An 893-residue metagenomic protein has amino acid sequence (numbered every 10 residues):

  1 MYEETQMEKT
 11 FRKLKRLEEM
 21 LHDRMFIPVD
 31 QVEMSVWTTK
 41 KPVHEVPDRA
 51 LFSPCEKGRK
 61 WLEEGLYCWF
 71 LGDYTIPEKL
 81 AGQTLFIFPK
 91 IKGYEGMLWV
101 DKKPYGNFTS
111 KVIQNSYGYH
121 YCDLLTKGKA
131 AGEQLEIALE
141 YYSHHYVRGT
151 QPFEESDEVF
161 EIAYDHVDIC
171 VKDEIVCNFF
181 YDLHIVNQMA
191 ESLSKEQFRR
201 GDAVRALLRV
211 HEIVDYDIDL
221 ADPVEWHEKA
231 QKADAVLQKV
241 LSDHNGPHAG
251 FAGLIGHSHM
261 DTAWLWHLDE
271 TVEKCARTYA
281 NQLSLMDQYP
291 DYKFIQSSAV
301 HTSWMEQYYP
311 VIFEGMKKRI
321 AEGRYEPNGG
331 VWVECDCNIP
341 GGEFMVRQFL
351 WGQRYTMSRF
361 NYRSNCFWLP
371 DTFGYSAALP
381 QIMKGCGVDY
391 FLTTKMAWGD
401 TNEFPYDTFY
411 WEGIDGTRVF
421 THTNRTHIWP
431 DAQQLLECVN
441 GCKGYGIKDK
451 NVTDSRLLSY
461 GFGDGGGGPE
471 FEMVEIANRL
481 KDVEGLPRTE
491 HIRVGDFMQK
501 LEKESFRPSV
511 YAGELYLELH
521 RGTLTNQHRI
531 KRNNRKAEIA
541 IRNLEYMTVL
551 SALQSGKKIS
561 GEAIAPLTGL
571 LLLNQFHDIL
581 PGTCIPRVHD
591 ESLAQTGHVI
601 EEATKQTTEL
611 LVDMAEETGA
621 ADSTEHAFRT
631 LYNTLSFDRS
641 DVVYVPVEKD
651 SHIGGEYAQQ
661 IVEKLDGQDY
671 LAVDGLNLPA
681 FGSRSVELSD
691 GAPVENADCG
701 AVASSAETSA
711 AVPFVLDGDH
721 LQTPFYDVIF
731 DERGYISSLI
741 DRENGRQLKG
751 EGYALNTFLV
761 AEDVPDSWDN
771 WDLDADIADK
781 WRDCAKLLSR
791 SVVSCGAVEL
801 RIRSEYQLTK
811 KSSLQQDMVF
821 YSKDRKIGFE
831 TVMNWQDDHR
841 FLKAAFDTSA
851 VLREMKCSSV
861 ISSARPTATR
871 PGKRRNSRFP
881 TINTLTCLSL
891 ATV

Functional and structural regions predicted by a protein language model:
M1-F11, D638, Q668, S689-N756 (+1 more regions): Beta-strand-rich N-terminal accessory domains
Y2-P47, I91-E95, Y105, K127-T630 (+5 more regions): Catalytic-domain carbohydrate-binding cleft regions of carbohydrate-active enzymes
V46-D48, F52-E56, G93, M97-C122 (+4 more regions): Solvent-exposed beta-strand/loop surfaces of large extracellular or lumenal domains
K60-K79: Short beta-strands within extracellular/lumenal beta-sheet-rich domains
Y74-I76, R629-F637, M833-W835: Asparagine-centered strand-capping/turn motif at beta-strand->loop junctions
K79-K92, L631-S651, L842-S849: Surface-exposed beta-strand/loop patches in extracellular or lumenal glycoproteins
K102, G416, G655-E656, G667 (+3 more regions): Residue-level detection of beta-strand-connecting loop/turn positions
D669-V694: C-terminal beta-strand-rich structural cap/linker in extracellular carbohydrate-active enzymes
